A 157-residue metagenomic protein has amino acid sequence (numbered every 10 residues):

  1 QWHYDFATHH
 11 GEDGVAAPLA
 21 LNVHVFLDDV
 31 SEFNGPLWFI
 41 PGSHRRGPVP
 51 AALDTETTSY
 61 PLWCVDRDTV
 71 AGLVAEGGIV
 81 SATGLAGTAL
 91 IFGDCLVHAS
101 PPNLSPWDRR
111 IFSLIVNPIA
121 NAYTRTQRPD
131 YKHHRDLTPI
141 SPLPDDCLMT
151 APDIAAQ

Functional and structural regions predicted by a protein language model:
Q1-A7, C64-E76, D108, Q127-H133: Short, surface-exposed loop/helix-turn segments at secondary-structure junctions that function as lids/hinges flanking
Q1-D5, H9-V15, S81-T83, P101-L104 (+1 more regions): Short histidine-centered beta-strand/loop micro-motifs that create catalytic or ligand/metal-coordination sites
Q1-F39, H44: Conserved double-stranded beta-helix
H3-D5, I40-G42, A52, D68 (+5 more regions): Surface-exposed loop/turn and secondary-structure junction residues enriched for glycine/proline
H10, G47-P48, E56-T57, S100 (+1 more regions): A short local loop/turn or secondary-structure capping micro-motif enriched for an aromatic residue
A16, D54, P106-W107: Residues in and immediately flanking transmembrane alpha helices
V30-V97: Double-stranded beta-helix
A86-I91, C95-Q157: Non-heme Fe(II)/2-oxoglutarate
